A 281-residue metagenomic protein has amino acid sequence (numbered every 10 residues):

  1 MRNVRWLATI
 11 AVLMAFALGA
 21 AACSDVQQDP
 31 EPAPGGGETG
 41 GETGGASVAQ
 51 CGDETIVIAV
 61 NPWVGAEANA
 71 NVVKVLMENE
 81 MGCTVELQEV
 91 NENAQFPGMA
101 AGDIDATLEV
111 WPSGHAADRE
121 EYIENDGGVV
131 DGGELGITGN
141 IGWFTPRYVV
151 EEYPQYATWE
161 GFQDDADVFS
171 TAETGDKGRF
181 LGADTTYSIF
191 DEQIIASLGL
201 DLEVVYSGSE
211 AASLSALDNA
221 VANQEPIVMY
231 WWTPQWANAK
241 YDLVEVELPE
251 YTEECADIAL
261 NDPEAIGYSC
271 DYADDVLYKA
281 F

Functional and structural regions predicted by a protein language model:
A17-A22: C-terminal motif of bacterial Sec signal peptides marking the signal peptidase cleavage site
C23-A49: Short, low-complexity, disordered segments immediately C-terminal to signal peptides in bacterial exported proteins
S47, V64-C83, Q193-I195: Short, polar/charged alpha-helical segment
C51-G65, C83-Q88, K177-L181: Short, well-ordered beta-strand elements
N61-V64, T84-A100, V205-A216: Short helix-initiation/N-cap motifs at beta->coil->alpha
G98, D105-E109, R179-D257: Ligand-binding pocket segment of bilobal, Venus flytrap-like solute-binding proteins
G127-F180: A conserved helix-loop-strand patch within extracytoplasmic ligand-binding domains of the periplasmic binding
A239-F281: C-terminal lobe and pocket-closing loops of periplasmic/extracytoplasmic Venus-flytrap solute-binding proteins
